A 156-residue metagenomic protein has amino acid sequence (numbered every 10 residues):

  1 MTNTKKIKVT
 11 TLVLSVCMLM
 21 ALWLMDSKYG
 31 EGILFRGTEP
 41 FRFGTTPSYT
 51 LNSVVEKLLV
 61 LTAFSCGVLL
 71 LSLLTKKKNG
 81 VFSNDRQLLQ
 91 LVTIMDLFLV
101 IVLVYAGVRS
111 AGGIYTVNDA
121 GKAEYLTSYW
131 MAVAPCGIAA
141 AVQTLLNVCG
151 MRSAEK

Functional and structural regions predicted by a protein language model:
M1-K28, V148-K156: Cytosolic juxtamembrane helix and N-cap/initiation of the first transmembrane helix
N3, I7, L71-N84, S110 (+2 more regions): Cytosolic juxtamembrane helix at the C-terminal end of the final transmembrane segment
K5, V9-C17, S83-Y105: Transmembrane alpha-helical segments of multi-pass membrane proteins
T10, N52-V55, L61, L88-L91 (+3 more regions): Physicochemical signature of membrane-embedded alpha-helices that form the seven-helix bundle of GPCRs, emphasizing
Y29-G30, L61-F64, K76-K78: Extended, amphipathic alpha-helical scaffolds
E31-E56, L103-A134: Interfacial non-cytosolic loop connecting adjacent transmembrane helices
E56-L73, D96-L97, I101-L103: Hydrophobic alpha-helical transmembrane segments
L59-L69, A132-N147: Hydrophobic cores of alpha-helical transmembrane segments in multi-pass inner/ER membrane proteins, independent
